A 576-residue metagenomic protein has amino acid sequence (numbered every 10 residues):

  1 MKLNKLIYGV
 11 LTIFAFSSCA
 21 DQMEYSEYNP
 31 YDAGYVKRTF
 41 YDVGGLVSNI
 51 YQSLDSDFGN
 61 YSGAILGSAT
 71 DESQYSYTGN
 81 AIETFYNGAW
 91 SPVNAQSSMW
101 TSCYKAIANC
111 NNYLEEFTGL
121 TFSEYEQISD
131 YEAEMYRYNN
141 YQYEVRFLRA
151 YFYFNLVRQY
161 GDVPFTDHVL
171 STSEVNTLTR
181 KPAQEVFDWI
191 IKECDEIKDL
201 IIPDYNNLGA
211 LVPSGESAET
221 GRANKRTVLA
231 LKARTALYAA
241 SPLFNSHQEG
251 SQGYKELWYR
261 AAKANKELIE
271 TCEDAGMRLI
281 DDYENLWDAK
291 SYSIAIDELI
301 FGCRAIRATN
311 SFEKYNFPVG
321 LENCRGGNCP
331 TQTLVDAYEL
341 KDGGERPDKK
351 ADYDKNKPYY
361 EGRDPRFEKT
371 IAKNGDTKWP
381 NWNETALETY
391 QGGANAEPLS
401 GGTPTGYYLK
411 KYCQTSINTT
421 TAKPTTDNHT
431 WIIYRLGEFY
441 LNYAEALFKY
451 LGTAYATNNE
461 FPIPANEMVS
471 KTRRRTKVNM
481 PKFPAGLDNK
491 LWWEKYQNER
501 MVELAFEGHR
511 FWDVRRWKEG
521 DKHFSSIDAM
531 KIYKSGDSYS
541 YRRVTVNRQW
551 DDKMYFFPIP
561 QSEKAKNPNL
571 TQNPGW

Functional and structural regions predicted by a protein language model:
M1-Y28: Bacterial Sec-dependent N-terminal signal peptides
S18-D21, C103-A106, I191, E216-E219 (+6 more regions): Long, intrinsically disordered, low-complexity segments
C19-S68, W90-N94, K255, Y338 (+4 more regions): Membrane-proximal, proline-rich intrinsically disordered regions
F40-S48, Q52-S56, T78-Y160, E174-A210 (+5 more regions): Conserved, well-structured interaction surfaces
N155-P164, Y205, Y238-H247, K449-T453: Short coil/turn linking the two alpha-helices of tandem helical-hairpin repeats
E298, D354-L436: Flexible, polar/acidic helix-loop-strand segments at domain edges
